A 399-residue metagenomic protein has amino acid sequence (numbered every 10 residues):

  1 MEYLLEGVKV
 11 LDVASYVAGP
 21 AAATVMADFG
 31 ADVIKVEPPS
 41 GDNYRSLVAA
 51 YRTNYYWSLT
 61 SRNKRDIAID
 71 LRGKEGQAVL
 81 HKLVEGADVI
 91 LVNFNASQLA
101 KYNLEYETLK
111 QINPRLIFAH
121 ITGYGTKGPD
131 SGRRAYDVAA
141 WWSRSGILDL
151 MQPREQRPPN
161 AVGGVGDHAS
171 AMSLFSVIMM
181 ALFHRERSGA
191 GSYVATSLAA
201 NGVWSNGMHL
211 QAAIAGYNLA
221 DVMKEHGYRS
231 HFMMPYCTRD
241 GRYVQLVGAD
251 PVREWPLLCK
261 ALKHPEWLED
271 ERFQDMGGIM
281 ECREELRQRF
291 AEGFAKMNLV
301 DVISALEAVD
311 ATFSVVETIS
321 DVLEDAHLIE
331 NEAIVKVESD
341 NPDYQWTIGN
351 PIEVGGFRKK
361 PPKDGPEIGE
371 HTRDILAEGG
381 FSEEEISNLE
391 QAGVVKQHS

Functional and structural regions predicted by a protein language model:
M1-R187, E367, R373-S399: N-terminal helix-loop segment corresponding to the beta1-alpha1 unit of nucleotide/adenylate-binding folds
S40, G123-G125, L198-W204, D240-R242 (+2 more regions): Glycine-rich beta-alpha junction loops
W57, M223-Y228, M234-P235, P342-Q345 (+1 more regions): Short Gly/Pro-enriched turn/cap motifs at secondary-structure boundaries
T126, E155-V165, E186-G202, V222-Y228 (+1 more regions): Conserved Rossmann-fold dehydrogenase catalytic segment
R144, A171-G191, W204, M208-A215 (+1 more regions): Oxidoreductase and adenylate-handling cofactor-binding alpha/beta cores
F232-V309, F313: Aromatic-enriched alpha-helical interface/lid elements that frame and gate functional surfaces
E307-L328: Conserved PLP cofactor-binding pocket of PLP-dependent enzymes
N341-N388: Flexible, small-/acidic-enriched active-site or ligand-binding loops
